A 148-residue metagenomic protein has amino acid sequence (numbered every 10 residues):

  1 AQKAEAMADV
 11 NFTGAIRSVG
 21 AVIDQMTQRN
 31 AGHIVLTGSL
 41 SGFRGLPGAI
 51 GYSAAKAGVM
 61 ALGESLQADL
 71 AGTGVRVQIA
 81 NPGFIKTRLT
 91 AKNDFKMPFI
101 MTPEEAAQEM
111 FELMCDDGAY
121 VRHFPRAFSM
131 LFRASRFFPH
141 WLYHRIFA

Functional and structural regions predicted by a protein language model:
Q2-D9: Active-site Tyr-X3-Lys motif and surrounding loop/helix of classical short-chain dehydrogenase/reductase
V19, A55: Active-site helix of classical SDR
A21-N30: A short helix-coil junction within the Rossmann-fold of NAD(P)-dependent oxidoreductases
D24, A68-G72: Alpha-helical segment proximal to the catalytic Tyr-Lys
S39: Residue(s) in the substrate-gating loop at a strand-loop-helix junction that position the organic substrate next
L46-I50: Active-site loop immediately N-terminal to the catalytic Tyr-X3-Lys motif of short-chain dehydrogenase/reductase
I79, F95-R133: C-terminal helical subdomain
